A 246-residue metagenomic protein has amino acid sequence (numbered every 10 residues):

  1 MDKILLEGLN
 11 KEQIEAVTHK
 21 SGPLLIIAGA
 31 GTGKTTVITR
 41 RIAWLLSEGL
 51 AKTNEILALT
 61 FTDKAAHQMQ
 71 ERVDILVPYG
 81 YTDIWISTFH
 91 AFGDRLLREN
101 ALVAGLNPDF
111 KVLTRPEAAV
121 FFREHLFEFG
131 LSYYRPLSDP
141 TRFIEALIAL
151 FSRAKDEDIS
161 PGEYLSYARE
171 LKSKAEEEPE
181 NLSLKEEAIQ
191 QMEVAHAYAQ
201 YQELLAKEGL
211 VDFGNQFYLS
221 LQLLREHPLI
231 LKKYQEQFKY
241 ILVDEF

Functional and structural regions predicted by a protein language model:
M1-P108, V112-L113, A119, K232: P-loop NTPase Walker
E7-T18, G22-I26, V37, L57-A58 (+5 more regions): Conserved helicase NTPase motor core
K20, V73, E99-N100, H125-F129 (+3 more regions): Alpha-helix boundary/capping residues
L24, L46, V77, A104 (+4 more regions): Short amphipathic alpha-helical interaction patches enriched in hydrophobic/aromatic residues with interspersed Lys/Arg
T53-N54, Y134, F213: A local structural micro-motif
P116-L210, P228: Basic/charged alpha-beta structural segments of nucleotide/phosphate-handling enzymes
